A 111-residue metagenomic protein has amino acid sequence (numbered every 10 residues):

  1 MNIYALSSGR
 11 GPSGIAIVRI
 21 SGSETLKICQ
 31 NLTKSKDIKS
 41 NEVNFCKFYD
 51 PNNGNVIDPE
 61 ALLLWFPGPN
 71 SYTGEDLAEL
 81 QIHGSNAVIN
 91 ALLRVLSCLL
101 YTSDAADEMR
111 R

Functional and structural regions predicted by a protein language model:
M1-S103: A glycine-rich (often HGG/GG-containing) alpha/beta subdomain
Y101-R111: Single conserved hydrophobic/aromatic residue that forms the stacking wall/gate of nucleotide- or nucleobase-binding
